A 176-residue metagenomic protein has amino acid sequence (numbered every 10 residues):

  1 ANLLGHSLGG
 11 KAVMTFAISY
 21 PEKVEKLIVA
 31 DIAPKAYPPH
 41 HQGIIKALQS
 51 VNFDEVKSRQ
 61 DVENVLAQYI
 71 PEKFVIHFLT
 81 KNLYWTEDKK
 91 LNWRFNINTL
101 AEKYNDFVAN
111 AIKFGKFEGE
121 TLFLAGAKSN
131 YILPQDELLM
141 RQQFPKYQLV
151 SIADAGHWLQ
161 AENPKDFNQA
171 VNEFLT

Functional and structural regions predicted by a protein language model:
A1-S7: Alpha/beta-hydrolase fold nucleophile elbow
S7, K11-A12, W158: Short alpha-helical segment within the catalytic ATP-binding CA
M14-S19, K23-K57: Flexible "cap/lid" loop of the alpha/beta hydrolase fold
V24, A36, F144-Y147, A155: Core-facing hydrophobic residues within beta-strands of well-ordered domains
P39, D54-V108: Conserved alpha/beta-hydrolase catalytic His-Asp/Glu region
E87-Q143, Q148-S151: Conserved serine/cysteine hydrolase catalytic core
Y147-T176: Catalytic active-site module of serine/aspartate enzymes centered on a nucleophile-bearing elbow/loop
